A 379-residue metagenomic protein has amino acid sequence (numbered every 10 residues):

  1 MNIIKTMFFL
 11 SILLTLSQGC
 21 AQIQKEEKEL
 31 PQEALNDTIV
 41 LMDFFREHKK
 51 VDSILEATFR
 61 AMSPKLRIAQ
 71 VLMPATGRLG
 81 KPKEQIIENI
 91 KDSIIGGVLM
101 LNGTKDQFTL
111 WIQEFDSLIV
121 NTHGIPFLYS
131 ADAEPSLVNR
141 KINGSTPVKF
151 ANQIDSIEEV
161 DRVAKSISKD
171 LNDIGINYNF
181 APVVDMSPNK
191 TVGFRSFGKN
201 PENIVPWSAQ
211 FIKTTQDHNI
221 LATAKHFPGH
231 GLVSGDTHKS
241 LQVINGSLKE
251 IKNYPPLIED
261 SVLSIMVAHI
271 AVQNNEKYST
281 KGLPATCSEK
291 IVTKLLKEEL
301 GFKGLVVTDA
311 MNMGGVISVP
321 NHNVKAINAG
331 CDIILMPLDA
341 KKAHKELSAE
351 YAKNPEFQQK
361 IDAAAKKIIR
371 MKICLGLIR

Functional and structural regions predicted by a protein language model:
M7-S17: Bacterial N-terminal signal peptides
F9, C20-K91, E289, E298-E299 (+1 more regions): Preference for extracellular/luminal or secreted protein segments
S63, V98, D132, L171 (+5 more regions): Conserved, mostly hydrophobic/aromatic
Q70, I94-G96, H123-F127, I176-N177 (+4 more regions): Short, well-ordered coil/turn segments that N-cap beta-strands
L79-G80, I87-I204, H226, G231-I244 (+2 more regions): Enzymes and membrane/adaptor proteins characterized by extended Gly/Ser/Thr/Asp/Glu-rich, aromatic-dotted
L118-G124, K199-I220, A285-V306: Alpha-helix-loop-beta-strand connector modules within alpha/beta enzyme cores
W207-S208, T214-T223, S247-S264: Phosphate/pyrophosphate-binding betaalpha-module
L257-Y278, G304: Oxyanion-binding "anion nests"
